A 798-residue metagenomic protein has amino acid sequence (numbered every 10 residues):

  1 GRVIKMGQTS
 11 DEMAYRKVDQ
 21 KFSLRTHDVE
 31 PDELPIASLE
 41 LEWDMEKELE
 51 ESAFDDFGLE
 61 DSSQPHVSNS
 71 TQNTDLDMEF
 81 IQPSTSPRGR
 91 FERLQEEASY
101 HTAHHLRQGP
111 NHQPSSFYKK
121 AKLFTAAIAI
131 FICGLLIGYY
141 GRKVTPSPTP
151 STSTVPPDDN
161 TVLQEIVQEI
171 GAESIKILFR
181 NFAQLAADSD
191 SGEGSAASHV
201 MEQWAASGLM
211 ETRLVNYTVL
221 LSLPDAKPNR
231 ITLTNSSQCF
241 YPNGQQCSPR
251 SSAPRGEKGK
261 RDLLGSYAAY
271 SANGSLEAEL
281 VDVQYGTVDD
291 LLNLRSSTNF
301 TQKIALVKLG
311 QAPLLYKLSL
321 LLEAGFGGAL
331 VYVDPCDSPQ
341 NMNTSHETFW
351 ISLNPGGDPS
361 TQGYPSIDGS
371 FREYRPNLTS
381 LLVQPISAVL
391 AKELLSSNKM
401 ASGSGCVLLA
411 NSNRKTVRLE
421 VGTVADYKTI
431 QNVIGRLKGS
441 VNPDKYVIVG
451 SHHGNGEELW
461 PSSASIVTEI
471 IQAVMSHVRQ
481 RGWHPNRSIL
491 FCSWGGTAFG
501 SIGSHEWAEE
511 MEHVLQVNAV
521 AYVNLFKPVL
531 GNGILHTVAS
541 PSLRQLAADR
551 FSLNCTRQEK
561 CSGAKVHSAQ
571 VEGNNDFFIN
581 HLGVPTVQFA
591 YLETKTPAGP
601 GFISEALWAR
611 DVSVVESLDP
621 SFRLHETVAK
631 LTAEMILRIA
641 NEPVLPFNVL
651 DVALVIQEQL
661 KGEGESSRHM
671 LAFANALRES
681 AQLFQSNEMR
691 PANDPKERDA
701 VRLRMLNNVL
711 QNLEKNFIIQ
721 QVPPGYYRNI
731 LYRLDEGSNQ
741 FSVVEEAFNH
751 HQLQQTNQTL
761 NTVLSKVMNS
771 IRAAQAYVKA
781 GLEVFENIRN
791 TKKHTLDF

Functional and structural regions predicted by a protein language model:
G1-E97: N-terminal targeting leaders characterized by basic, low-complexity, disordered sequences that direct proteins
R16, R25, V29-E51, F57 (+4 more regions): Noncatalytic luminal/extracellular "stalk/propeptide" segments of secretory-pathway proteins
H112-Y118, D262-L292, Q362-W460, E469-Q472 (+1 more regions): Soluble metallo-hydrolase cores and metallopeptidase-like ectodomains found primarily in the secretory/periplasmic
K122, R250-R375, L382, G450-L459 (+1 more regions): Extracellular/luminal Protease-associated
G356-E393, N398-K399, N442, W494-R610 (+6 more regions): Metal-dependent peptidase/peptidase-like ectodomains
V449-I502, E506, T632-M635: Alpha-helical metal-binding/catalytic segments enriched in His/Glu/Asp
L490, K595-Q657, Q752-I788: His/Asp/Glu-rich mid-to-C-terminal helical/loop segments that flank catalytic regions of hydrolases
L703-F798: C-terminal amphipathic alpha-helical interaction region
